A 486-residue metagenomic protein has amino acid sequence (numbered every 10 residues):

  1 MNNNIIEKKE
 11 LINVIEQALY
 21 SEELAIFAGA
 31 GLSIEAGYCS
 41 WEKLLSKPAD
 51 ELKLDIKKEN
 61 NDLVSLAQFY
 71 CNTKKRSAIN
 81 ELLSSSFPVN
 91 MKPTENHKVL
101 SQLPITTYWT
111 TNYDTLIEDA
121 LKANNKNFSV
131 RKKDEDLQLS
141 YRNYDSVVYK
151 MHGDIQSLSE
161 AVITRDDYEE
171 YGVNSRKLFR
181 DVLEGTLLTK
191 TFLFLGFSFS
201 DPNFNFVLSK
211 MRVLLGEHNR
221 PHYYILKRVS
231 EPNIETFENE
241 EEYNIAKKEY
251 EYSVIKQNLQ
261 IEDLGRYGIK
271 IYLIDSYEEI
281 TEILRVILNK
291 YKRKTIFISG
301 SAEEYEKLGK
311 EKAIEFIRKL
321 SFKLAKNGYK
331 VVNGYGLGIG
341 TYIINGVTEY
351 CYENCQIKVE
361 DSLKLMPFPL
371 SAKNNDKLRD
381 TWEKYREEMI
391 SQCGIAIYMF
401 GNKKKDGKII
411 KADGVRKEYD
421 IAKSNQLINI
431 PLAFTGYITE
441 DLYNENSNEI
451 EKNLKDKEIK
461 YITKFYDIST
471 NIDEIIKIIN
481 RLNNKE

Functional and structural regions predicted by a protein language model:
M1-T295, A302-Y305, K326, E349 (+2 more regions): SIR2/sirtuin NAD+-dependent deacylase catalytic core
R266-K292, K455-E486: C-terminal helix of von Willebrand factor
E303-N483: Acidic/glycine-enriched connector segments
